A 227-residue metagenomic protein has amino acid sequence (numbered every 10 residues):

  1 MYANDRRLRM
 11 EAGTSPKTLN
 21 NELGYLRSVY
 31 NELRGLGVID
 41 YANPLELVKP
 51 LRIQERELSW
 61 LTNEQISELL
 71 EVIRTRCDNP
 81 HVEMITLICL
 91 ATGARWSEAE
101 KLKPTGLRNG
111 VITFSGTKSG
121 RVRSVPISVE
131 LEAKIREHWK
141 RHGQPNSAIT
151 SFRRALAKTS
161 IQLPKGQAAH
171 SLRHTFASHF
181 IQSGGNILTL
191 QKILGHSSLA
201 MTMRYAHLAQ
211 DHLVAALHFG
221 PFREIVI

Functional and structural regions predicted by a protein language model:
M1-L33, E46-L47: Short, Lys/Arg-enriched alpha-helical recognition elements, typified by the DNA-recognition helix
M1-L8, I39-A42, K140-N146, A169: A Lys/Arg-rich helix-loop hairpin that forms a DNA/phosphate-binding surface
P16, N20, G35-W96, E100: Basic, Lys/Arg- and aromatic-enriched nucleic-acid-binding interface segment
P50-E55, V72-C77, T92, S97 (+2 more regions): Basic, Lys/Arg-rich DNA-contacting stretches centered on the C-terminal catalytic core of tyrosine recombinase systems
W60, G116-G120, E130, L194 (+1 more regions): Catalytic-site neighborhood detector that most strongly recognizes the C-terminal catalytic loop/helix of tyrosine
I73-V82, T92, V125, E137-H142 (+2 more regions): Short, basic (Lys/Arg/His-rich) helix/loop patches that form interaction surfaces in the mid-to-C-terminal regions
T105-V111, K165, G185-R204, D211 (+1 more regions): Short, polar N-cap/turn motifs at the start of nucleic acid-interacting alpha helices
G220-I227: C-terminal secondary-structure termini that scaffold catalytic or DNA-interacting sites
